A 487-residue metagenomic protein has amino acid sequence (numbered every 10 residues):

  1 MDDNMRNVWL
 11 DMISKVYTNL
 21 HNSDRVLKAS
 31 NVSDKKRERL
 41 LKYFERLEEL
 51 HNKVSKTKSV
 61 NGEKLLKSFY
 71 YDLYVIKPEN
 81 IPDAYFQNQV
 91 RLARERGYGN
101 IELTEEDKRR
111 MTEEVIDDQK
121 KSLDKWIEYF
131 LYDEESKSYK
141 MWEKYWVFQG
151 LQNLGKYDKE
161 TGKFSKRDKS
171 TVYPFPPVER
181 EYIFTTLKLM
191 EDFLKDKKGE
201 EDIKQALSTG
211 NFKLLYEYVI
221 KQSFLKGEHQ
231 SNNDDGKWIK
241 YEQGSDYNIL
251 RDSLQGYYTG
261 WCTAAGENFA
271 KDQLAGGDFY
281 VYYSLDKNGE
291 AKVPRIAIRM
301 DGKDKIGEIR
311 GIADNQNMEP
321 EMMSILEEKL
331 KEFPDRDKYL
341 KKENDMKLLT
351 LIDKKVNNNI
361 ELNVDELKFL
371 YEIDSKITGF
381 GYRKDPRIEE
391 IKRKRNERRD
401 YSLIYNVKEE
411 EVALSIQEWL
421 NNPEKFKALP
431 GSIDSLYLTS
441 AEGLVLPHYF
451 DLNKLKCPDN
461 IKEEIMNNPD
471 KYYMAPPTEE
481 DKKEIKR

Functional and structural regions predicted by a protein language model:
D2-V356, L362-K486: Polar/charged low-complexity regulatory segments
